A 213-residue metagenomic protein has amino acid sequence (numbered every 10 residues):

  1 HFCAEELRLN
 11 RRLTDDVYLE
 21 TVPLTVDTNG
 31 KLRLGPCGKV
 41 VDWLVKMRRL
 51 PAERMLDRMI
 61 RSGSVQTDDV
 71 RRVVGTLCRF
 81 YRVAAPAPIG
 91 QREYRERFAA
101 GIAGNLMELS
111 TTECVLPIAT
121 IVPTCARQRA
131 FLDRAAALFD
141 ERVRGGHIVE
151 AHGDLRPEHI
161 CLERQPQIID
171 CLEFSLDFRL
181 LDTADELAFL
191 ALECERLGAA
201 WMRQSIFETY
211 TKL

Functional and structural regions predicted by a protein language model:
H1-H152, P157-L213: Conserved ATP-binding subdomain of kinase catalytic cores across diverse folds
